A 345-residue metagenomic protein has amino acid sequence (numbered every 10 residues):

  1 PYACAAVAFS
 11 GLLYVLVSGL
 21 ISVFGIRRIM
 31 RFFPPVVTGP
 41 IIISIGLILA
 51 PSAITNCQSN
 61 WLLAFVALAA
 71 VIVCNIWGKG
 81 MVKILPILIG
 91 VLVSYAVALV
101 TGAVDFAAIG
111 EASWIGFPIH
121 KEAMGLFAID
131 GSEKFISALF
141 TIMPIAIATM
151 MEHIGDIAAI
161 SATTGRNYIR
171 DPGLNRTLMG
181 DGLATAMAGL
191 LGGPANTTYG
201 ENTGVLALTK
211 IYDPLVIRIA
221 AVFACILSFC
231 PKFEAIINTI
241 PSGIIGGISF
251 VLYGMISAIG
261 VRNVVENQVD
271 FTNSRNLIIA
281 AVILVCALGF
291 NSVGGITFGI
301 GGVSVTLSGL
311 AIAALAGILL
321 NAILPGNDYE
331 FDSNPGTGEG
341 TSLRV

Functional and structural regions predicted by a protein language model:
P1-A64, T209, T239, G243 (+4 more regions): Early transmembrane hairpin of solute transport permeases
A3-A8, W61-A69, L88-I89, L174-M179 (+4 more regions): Hydrophobic alpha-helical transmembrane segments
S10-V23, G39-I48, A64, L68 (+16 more regions): Transmembrane alpha-helical segments of multi-pass membrane transport proteins and ion-pumping complexes
L62, A70-E122, D130-F140, A146-G155 (+2 more regions): Flexible hinge motifs at transmembrane-helix junctions and intramembrane kinks/re-entrant loops in multi-pass membrane
N75, N202-I217, F223-S228: Interfacial segments of multi-pass membrane proteins
M143-P214, T337, R344: Membrane-embedded helical hairpins/re-entrant loop segments and their flanking transmembrane helices within multi-pass
I219-V345: Transmembrane alpha-helical segments and their short flanking loops that form helix-hairpins/helix-helix interfaces
